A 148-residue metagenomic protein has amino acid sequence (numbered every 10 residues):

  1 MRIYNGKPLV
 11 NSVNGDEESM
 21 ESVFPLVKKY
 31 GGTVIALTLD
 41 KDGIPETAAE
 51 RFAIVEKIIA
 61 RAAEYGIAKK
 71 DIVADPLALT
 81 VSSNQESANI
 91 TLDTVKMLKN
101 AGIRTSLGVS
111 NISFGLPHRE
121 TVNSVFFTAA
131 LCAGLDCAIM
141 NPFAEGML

Functional and structural regions predicted by a protein language model:
M1, K7-E17, E86: Catalytic beta/alpha-barrel core
Y4-N5, G102: A structural signal for short coil/turn segments at secondary-structure junctions
G6-K7, A68: Short, well-ordered coil loops that connect the C-terminus of an alpha-helix to the N-terminus of a beta-strand
S22, V27-L148: Catalytic alpha/beta core domains of metabolic enzymes, predominantly
